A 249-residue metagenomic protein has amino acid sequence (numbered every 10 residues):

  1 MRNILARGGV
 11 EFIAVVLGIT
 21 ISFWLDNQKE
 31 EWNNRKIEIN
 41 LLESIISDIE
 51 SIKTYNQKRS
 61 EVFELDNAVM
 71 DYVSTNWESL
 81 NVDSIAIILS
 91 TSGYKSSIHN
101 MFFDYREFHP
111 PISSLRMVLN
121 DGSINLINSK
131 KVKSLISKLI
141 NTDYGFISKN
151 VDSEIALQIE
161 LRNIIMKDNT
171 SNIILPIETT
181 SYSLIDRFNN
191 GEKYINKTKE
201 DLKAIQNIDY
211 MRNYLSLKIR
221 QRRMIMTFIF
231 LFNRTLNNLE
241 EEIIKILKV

Functional and structural regions predicted by a protein language model:
M1-R2, A6, N27-V249: Long, hydrophobic alpha-helical segments that serve as membrane-spanning/inserting helices
G9-W24: Hydrophobic membrane-insertion alpha-helices, especially the h-region of bacterial N-terminal signal peptides
